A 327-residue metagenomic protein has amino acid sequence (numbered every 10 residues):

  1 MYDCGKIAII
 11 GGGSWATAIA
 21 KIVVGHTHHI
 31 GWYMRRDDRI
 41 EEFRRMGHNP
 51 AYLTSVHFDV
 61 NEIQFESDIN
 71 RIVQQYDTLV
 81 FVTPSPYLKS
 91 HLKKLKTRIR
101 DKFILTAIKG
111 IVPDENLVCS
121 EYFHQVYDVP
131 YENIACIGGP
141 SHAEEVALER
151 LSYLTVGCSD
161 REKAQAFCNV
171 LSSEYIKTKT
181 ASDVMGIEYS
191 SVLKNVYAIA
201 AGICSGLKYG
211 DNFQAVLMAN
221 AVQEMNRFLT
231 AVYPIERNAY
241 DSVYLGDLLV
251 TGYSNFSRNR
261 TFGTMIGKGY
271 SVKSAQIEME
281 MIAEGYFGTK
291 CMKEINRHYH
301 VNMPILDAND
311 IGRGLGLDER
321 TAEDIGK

Functional and structural regions predicted by a protein language model:
M1-V56, E62-S67: NAD(P)+-binding Rossmann beta1-loop-alpha1 motif at the extreme N-terminus of oxidoreductases
C4-K6, K102, S152: Nucleotide donor/acceptor-binding cores
I10, S14, A18, D38 (+16 more regions): Conserved active-site and cofactor/substrate-binding residues in soluble primary-metabolism enzymes
V60, F65-Q74, T78-E149, F167: Rossmann-like NAD(P)(H) cofactor-binding subdomain of soluble oxidoreductases
I111-G210: Rossmann-fold dinucleotide-binding core
K194, A201-S205, T230-K327: NAD(P)-dependent Rossmann-like dehydrogenase/reductase catalytic/cofactor-binding core
